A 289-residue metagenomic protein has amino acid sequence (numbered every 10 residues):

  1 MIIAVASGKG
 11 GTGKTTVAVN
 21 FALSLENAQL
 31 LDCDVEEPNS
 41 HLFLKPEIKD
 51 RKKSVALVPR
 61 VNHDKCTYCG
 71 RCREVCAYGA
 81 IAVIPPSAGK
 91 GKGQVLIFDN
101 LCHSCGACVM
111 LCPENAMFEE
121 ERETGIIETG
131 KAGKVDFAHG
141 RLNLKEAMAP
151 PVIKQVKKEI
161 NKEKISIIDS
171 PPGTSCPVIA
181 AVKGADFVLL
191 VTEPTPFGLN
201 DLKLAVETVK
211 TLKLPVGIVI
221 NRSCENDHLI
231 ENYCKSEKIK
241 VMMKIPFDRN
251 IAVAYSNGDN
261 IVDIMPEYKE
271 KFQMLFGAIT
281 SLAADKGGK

Functional and structural regions predicted by a protein language model:
M1-L25: Walker A (P-loop) phosphate-binding motif
A28-H41, E120-I126: Short beta-strand-centered segment that lines the nucleotide-binding/catalytic pocket of NTP-utilizing
D34, H139-L144, Q155-P177: Switch II (G3) loop of P-loop NTPases
V35-E37, G173, T195-P196, S223-N226 (+1 more regions): Conserved nucleotide-binding/hydrolysis micro-motifs of P-loop NTPases
P38-L57, T129-G130: P-loop NTPase switch/communication element
R71-I97, A107-R122: Iron-sulfur cluster-binding cysteine motifs and their immediate structural context in ferredoxin-like electron-transfer
P177-P196, L202: Inter-motif core of Ras-like GTPase G domains
T208-K289: C-terminal lobe/tail of nucleotide-utilizing enzymes
